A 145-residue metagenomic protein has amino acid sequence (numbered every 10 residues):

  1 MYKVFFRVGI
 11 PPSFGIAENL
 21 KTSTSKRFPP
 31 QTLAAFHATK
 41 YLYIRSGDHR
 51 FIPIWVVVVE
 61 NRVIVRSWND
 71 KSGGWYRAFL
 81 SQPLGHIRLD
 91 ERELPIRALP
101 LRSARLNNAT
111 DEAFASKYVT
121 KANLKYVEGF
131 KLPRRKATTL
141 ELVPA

Functional and structural regions predicted by a protein language model:
Y2-H49: Short, conserved active-site entrance elements at the starts or edges of catalytic domains
V4-V8, V59, L124: Hydrophobic transmembrane signal anchors and adjacent membrane-proximal interface regions, especially in viral
V8, T22, P30, H37 (+5 more regions): Generic detection of intrinsically disordered/low-complexity segments and helix-coil linkers/edges
N19, H49, D70-A145: Short, structured beta-strand-loop surface elements
S25, H37, V56-N61, E91 (+3 more regions): Generic alpha-helix detector with strongest preference for long hydrophobic helices that associate with membranes
L33-A34, W55, F130-L132: Short secondary-structure boundary/capping segments
H37-N69, R77, R88, A98: Short beta-strand segments
